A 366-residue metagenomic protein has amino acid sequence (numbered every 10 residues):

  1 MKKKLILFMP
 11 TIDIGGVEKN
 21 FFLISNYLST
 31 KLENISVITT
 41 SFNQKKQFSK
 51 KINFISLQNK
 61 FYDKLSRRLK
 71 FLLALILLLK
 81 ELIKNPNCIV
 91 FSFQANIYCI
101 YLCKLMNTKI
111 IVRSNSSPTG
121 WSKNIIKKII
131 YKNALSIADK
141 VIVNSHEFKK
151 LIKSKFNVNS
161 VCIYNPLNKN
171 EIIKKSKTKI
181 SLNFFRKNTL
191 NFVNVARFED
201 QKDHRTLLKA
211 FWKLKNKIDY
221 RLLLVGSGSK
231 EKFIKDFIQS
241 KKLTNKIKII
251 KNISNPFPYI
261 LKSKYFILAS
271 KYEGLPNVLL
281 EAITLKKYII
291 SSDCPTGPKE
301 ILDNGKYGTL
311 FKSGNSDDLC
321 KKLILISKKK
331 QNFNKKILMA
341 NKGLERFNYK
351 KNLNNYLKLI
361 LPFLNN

Functional and structural regions predicted by a protein language model:
L7-S66, F148-K153, G228-K230: N-terminal strand-loop element at the rim of the active site of nucleotide-sugar-dependent glycosyltransferases
G16, Q331-N365: A charged, aromatic-enriched C-terminal amphipathic alpha-helix characteristic of glycosyltransferases across folds
E18-L23, L190, N194-K213, I218 (+2 more regions): A conserved mid-protein helix/loop that constitutes part of the nucleotide-sugar donor-binding site
F91-Y98, S114-N115: Short His-centered aromatic/hydrophobic patch
E147, P166: Carbohydrate-associated surface elements
N252, K271: Aromatic "clamp/platform" in nucleotide-sugar-dependent glycosyltransferases that forms part of the donor/acceptor
Y288-S292: Short hydrophobic beta-strand element within catalytic cores of glycosyltransferases and related nucleotide-activated
D303-S316, L325-K330: Conserved acidic donor-binding segment of nucleotide-sugar-dependent glycosyltransferases
